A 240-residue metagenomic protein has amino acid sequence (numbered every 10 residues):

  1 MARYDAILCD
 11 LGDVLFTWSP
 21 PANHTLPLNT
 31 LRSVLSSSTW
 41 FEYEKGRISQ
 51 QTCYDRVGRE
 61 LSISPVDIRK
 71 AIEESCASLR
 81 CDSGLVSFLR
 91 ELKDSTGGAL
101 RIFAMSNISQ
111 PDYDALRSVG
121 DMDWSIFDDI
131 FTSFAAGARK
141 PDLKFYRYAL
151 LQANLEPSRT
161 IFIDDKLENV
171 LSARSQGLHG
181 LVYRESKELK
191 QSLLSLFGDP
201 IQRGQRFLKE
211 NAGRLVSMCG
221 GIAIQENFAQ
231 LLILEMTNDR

Functional and structural regions predicted by a protein language model:
M1-C9, D199-N211, L215-G220, N227-F228: Non-catalytic pre-domain segments flanking phosphatase-related domains
A2-S37, F41: Active-site neighborhood of HAD-like aspartate-dependent phosphohydrolases
D10-D13, G46, A104, I130 (+1 more regions): Generic structural signal for small/hydrophobic residues in well-ordered secondary structure, especially within
V14-L15, P20-A22, N107-P111, A136-A138 (+1 more regions): Short, solvent-exposed loop/turn segments at secondary-structure junctions
F41-E73, F228: A metal-dependent, Asp-based hydrolase signature
R69-F103, L143: Short, acidic loop-to-helix structural element flanking the phosphoryl-transfer center in phosphate-processing enzymes
Q110-T160: Substrate-recognition "cap/lid" segment bordering the active-site pocket of phosphatases
F145, D165-L178: Acidic, divalent-metal-coordinating active-site segment for phosphoryl/phosphodiester hydrolysis, typified by short
